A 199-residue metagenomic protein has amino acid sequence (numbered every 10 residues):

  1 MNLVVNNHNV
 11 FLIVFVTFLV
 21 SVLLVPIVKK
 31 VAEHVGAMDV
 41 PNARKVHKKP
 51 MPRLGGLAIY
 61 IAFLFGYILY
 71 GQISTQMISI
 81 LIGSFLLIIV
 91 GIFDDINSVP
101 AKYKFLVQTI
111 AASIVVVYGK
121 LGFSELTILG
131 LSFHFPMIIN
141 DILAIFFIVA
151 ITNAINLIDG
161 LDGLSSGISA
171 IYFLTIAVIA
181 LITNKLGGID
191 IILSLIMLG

Functional and structural regions predicted by a protein language model:
N2-G199: "…together with the soluble PPM/PP2C metallo-phosphatase catalytic core" -> "…together with the soluble PPM/PP2C
